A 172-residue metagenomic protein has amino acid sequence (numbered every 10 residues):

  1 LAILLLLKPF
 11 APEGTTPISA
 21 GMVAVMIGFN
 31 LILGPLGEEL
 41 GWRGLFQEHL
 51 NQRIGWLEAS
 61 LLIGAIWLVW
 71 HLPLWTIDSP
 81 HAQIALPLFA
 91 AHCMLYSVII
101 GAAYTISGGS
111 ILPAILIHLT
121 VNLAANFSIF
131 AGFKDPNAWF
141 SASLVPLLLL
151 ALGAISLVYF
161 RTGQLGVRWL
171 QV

Functional and structural regions predicted by a protein language model:
L1-L5, A65-L74, L119-S128: Aromatic-anchored segments of alpha-helical transmembrane domains
L7-I18, Q47, W75-A82, F130-A138: Membrane-interface helix termini and inter-helical loops of multi-pass transporters
E13-G28, I77-A91, A142-L144: Juxtamembrane helix-entry segments on the extracytoplasmic side of multipass membrane proteins
S19-A20, I54-E58, A85-L86, S107-L112 (+1 more regions): Membrane-helix interface segments
F29-E39, S97-V98, L148-R161: Hydrophobic cores of alpha-helical transmembrane segments in multi-pass inner/ER membrane proteins, independent
G37-G64, D78, A102-S110: Membrane-interface helix/loop boundary segments of multi-pass membrane proteins
A90-A102: Hydrophobic alpha-helical segments embedded in the membrane of multi-pass proteins
L112, I117-V172: C-terminal membrane module of polytopic membrane proteins
